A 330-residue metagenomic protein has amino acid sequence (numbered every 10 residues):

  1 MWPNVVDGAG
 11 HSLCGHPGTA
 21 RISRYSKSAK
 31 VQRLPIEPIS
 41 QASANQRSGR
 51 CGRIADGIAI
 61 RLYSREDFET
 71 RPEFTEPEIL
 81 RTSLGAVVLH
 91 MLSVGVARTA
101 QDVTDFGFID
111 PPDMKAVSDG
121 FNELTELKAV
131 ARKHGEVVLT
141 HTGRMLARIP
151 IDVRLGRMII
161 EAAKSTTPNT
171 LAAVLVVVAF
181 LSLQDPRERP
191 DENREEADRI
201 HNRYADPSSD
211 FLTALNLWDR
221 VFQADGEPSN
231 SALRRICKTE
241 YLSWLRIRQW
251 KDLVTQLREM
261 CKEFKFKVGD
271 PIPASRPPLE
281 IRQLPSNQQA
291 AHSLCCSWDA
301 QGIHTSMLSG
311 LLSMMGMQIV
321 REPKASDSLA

Functional and structural regions predicted by a protein language model:
M1-N4: Conserved two-lobed SF2 helicase motor
V6-G10: Short regulatory helix/loop adjacent to the ATP-binding pocket of P-loop NTPases
H11-G15, S23, Y63-A330: Second RecA-like catalytic domain
L13, T19-R71, G85-L89: Conserved segment of the helicase C-terminal RecA-like domain
